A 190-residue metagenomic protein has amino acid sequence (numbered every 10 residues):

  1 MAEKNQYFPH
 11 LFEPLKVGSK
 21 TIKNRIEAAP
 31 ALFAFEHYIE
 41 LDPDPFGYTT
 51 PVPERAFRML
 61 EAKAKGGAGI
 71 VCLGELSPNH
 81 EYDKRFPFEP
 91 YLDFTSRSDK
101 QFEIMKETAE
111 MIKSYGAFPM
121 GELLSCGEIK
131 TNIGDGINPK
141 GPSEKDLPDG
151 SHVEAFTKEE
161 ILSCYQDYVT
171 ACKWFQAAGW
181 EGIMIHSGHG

Functional and structural regions predicted by a protein language model:
M1-G190: Flavin-dependent oxidoreductase catalytic cores
